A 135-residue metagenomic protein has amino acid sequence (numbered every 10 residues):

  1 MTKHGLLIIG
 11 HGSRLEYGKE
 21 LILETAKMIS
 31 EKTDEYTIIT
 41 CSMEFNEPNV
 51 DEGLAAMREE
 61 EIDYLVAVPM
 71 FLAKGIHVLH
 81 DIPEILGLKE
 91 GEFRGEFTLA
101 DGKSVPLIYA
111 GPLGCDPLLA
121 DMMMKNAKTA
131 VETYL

Functional and structural regions predicted by a protein language model:
M1-L135: Active-site-proximal alpha-helix that buttresses catalytic centers in soluble enzyme cores
